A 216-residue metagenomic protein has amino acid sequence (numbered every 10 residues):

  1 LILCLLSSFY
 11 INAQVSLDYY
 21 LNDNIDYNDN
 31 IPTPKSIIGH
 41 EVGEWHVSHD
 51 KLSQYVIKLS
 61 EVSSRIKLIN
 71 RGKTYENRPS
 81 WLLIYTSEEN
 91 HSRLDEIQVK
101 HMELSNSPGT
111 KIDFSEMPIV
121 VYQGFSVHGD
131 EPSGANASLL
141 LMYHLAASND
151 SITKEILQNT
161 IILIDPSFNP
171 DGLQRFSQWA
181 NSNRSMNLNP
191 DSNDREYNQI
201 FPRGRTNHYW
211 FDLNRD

Functional and structural regions predicted by a protein language model:
L1-L17: Bacterial Sec-dependent N-terminal signal peptides
N12-S36, F201-P202: Short, compositionally biased low-complexity segments
I25-E44, Q123, F211: Acidic/histidine-rich, surface-exposed loop or edge segments in extracytoplasmic proteins
L52-S53: Selective recognition of hydrophobic, aromatic-rich stretches within alpha-helical transmembrane segments of polytopic
E61-V121: Soluble metallo-hydrolase cores and metallopeptidase-like ectodomains found primarily in the secretory/periplasmic
K73, Y85-E88, V127-H128, S167-P170: An acidic- and aromatic-residue-enriched active-site/binding cleft used to recognize and process polar
Q98, S107-G124, D130-D216: Active-site/substrate-binding loop(s) of hydrolase catalytic cores
